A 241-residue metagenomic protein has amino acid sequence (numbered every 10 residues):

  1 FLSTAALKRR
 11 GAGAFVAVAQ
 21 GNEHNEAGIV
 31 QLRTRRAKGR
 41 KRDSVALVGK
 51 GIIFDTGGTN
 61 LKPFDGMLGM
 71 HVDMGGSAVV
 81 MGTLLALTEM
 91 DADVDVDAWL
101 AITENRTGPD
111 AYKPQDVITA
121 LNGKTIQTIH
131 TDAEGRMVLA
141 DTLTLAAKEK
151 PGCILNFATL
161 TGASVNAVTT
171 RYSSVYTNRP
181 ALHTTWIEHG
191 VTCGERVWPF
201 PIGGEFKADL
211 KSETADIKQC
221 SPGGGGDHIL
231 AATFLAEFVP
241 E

Functional and structural regions predicted by a protein language model:
F1-E241: A generic structural signal for tightly packed, nonpolar segments enriched in small/aliphatic residues
